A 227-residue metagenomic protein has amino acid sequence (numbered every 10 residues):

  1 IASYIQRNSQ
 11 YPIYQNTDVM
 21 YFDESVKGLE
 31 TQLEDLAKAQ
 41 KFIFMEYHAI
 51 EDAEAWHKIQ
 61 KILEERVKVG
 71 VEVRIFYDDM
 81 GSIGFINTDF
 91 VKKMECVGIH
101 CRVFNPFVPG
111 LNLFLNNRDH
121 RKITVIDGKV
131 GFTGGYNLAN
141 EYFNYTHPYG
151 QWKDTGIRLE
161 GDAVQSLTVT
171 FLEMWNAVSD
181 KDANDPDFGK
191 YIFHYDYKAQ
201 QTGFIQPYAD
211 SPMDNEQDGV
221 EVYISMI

Functional and structural regions predicted by a protein language model:
I1-I227: Charged, low-complexity intrinsically disordered terminal segments
